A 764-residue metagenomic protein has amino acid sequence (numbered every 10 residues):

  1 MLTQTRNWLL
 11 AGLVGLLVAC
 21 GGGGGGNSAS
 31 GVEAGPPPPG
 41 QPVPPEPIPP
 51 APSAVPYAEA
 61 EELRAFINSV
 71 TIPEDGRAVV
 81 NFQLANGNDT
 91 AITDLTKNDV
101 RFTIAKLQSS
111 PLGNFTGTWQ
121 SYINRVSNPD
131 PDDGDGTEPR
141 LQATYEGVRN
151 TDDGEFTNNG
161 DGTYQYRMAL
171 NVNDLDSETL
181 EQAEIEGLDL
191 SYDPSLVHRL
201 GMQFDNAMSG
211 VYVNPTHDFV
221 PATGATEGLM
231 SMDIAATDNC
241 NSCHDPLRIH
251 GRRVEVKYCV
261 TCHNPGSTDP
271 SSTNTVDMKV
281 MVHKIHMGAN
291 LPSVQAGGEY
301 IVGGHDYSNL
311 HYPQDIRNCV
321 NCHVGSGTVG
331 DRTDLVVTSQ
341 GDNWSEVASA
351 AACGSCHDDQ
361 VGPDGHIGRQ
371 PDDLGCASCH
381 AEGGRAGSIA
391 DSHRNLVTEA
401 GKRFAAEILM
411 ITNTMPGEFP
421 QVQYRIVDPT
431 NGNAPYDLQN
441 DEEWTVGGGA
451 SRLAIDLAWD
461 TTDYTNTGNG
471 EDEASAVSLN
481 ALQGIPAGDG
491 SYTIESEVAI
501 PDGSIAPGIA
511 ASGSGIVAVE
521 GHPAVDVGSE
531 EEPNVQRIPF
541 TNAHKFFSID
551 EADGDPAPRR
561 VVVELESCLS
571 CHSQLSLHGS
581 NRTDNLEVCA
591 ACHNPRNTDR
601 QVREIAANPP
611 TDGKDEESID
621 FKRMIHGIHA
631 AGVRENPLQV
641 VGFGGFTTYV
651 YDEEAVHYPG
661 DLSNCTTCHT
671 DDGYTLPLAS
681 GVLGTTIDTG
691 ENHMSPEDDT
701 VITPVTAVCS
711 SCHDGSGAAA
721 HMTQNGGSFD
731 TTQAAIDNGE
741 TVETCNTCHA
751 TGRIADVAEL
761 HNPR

Functional and structural regions predicted by a protein language model:
M1-V18: Sec-dependent bacterial lipoprotein signal peptides
V14-G15, C20-P37, V43, N86-D89 (+6 more regions): Primarily extracellular Gram-negative trimeric autotransporter adhesin
L17-P56, G368-R369, D373, A377 (+2 more regions): Bacterial Sec-dependent N-terminal signal peptides
S28-A85, K97: Acidic/polar, low-complexity intrinsically disordered N-terminal segments immediately downstream of a Sec signal
A54-P73, H393-P416: Low-complexity, acidic Ser/Thr/Pro/Gly-rich terminal tails and inter-domain linkers that flank the onset of structured
E62, E74-S339, M415-A707, S711-G717: Extended surface/linker regions that mediate inter-domain or inter-protein docking in multi-component redox
V320, A351-G354, A377, S710 (+1 more regions): Conserved positions within tandem-repeat grammars
D359-G383, L409, T414-F419, R425-Y436 (+2 more regions): Repeat-solenoid scaffold signature
